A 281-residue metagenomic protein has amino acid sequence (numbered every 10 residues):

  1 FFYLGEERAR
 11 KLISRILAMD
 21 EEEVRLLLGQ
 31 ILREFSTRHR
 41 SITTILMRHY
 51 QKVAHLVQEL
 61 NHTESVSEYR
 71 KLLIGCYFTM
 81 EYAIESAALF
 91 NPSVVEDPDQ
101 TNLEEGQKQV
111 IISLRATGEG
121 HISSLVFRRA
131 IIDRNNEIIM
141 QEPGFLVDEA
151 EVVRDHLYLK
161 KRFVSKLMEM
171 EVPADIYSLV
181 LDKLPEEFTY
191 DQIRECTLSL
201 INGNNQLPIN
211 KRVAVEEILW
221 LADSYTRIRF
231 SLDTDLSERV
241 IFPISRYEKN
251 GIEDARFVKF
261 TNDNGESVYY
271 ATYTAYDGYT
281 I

Functional and structural regions predicted by a protein language model:
F1-I281: Beta-propeller domains
